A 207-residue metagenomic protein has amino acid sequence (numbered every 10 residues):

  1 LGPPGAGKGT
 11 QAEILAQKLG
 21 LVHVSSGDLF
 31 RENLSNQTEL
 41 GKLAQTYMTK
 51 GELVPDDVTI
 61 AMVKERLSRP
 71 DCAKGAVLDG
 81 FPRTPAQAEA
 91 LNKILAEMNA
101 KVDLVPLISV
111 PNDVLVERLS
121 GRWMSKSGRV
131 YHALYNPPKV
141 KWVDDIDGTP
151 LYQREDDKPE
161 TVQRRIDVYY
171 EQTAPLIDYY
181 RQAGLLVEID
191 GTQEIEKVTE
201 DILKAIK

Functional and structural regions predicted by a protein language model:
L1-K207: Glycine-rich phosphate-binding loop of ATP-dependent small-molecule kinases
